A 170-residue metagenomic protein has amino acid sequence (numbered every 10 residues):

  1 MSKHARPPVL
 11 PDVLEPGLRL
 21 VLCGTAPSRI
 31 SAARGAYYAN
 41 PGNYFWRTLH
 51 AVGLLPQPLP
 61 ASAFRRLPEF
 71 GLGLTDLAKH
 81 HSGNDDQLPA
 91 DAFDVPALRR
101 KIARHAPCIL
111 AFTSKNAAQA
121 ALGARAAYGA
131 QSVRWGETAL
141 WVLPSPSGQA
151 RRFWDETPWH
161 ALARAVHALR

Functional and structural regions predicted by a protein language model:
M1-R19, N40-P41, T48, N84-R99 (+1 more regions): C-terminal capping/extension of enzyme domains
V9-E15, P58-L67, K101: Short amphipathic alpha-helices and their capping/turn segments at secondary-structure boundaries
R19-L20, I109: Structural motif
V21-T25: N-terminal nucleotide-binding beta1-loop-alpha1 segment
A26-I30, K79-S82, N116-A118, P146-Q149: Short, solvent-exposed loop/turn segments at secondary-structure junctions
I30-A90: Short, surface-exposed acidic-centric catalytic microdomains
S31-R34, Q119-G123, R152-F153: Short glycine-/acidic-enriched loop or helix-start segments at secondary-structure transitions that form or flank
E69-A126: Internal catalytic-core helix/loop-beta-alpha segment that presents or stabilizes conserved functional determinants
